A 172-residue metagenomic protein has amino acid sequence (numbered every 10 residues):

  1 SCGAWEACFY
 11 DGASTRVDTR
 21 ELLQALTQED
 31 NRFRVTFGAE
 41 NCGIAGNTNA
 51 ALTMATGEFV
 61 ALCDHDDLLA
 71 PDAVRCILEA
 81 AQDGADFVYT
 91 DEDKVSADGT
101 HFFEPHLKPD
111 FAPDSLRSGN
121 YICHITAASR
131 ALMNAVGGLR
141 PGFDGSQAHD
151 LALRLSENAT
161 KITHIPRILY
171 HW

Functional and structural regions predicted by a protein language model:
C2-F37: Acidic donor-binding segment of Leloir-type glycosyltransferases
Y10-S14, C42, H65: Conserved short acidic donor-positioning loop in nucleotide-sugar-dependent glycosyltransferases
G38-A55: Glycine-rich, basic loop-to-helix element that forms the pyrophosphate-binding segment of sugar-nucleotide handling
I44, C63, L68-A73, K94 (+2 more regions): Hydrophobic/aromatic residue at the end of a short beta strand that borders the catalytic acidic motif
A45, T53, V95, H101-A131: A recurrent flexible, glycine/aromatic-enriched loop bordering the glycosyltransferase active site that acts as
V60: Short aromatic/hydrophobic "clamp" motif used to bind/position activated sugar donors
L68, D72-F102, A131, W172: Conserved donor NDP-sugar-binding/catalytic core segment of glycosyltransferases
P113-W172: Conserved nucleotide-sugar donor-binding catalytic segment
